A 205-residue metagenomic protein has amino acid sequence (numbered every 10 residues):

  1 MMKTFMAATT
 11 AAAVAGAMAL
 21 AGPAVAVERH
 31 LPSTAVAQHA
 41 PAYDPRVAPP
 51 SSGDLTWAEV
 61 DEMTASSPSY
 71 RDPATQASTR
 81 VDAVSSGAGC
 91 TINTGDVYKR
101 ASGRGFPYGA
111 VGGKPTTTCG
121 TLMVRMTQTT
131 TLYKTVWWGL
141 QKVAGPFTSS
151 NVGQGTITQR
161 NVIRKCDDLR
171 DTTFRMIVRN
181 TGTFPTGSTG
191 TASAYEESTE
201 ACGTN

Functional and structural regions predicted by a protein language model:
M1-G105: N-terminal prepro-regions of secreted/extracellular proteins
L20, A83-V84, G113, R160 (+1 more regions): Processing junctions and N-termini across compartments
S78-G139: Short, surface-exposed binding/anchoring microloops in extracellular/periplasmic proteins
P115, V162, V178-N180: OB-fold and OB-like beta-barrel modules that bind single-stranded nucleic acids
Q141-I157: Solvent-exposed serine/threonine-rich low-complexity stretches and specific carbohydrate-binding patches
T148-G153, F184-N205: Short beta-strand elements
Q154-D167: Exposed aromatic-hydrophobic patches
D168-A194: Internal, hydrophobic beta-strand segments that form the core of beta-sheet-rich folds
